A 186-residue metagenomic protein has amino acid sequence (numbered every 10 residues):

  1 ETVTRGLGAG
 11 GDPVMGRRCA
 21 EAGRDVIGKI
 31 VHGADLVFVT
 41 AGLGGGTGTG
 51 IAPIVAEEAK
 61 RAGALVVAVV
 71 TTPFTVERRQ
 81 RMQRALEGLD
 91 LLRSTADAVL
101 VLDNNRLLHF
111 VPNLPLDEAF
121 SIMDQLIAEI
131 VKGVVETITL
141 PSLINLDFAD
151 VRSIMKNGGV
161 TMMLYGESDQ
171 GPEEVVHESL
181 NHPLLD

Functional and structural regions predicted by a protein language model:
E1-D186: Tubulin/FtsZ superfamily GTPase core signature
